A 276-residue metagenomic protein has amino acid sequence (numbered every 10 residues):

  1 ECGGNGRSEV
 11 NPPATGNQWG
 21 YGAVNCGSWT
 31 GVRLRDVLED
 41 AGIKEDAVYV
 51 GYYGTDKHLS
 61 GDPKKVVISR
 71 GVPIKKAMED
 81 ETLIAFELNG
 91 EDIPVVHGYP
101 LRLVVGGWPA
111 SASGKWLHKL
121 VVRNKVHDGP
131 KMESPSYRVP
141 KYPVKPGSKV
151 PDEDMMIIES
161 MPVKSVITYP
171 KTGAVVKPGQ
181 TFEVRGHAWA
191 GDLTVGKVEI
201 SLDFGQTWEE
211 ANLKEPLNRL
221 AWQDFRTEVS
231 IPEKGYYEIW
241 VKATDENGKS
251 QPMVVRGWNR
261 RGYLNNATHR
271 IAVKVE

Functional and structural regions predicted by a protein language model:
E1-E276: Structured, non-membrane catalytic/scaffold regions adjacent to prosthetic-group chemistry
